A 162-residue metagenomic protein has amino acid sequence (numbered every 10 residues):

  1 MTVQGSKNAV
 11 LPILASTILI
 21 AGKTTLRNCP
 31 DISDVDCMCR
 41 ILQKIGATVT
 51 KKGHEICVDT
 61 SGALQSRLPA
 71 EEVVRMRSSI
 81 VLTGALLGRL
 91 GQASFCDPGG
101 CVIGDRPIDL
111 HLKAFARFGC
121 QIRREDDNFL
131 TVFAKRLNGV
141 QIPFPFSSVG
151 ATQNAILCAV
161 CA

Functional and structural regions predicted by a protein language model:
M1-A162: Structural preference for solvent-exposed beta-strand-turn elements and adjacent flexible terminal/loop segments within
